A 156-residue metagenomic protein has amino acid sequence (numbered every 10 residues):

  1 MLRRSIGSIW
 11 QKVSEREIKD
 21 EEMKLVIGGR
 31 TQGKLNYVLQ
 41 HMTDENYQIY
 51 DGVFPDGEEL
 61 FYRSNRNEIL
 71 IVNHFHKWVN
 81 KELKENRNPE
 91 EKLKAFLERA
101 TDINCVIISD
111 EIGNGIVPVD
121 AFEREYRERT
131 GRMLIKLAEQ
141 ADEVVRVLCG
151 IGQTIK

Functional and structural regions predicted by a protein language model:
M1-E22: N-terminal amphipathic/basic-hydrophobic helices that include classical n-h-c signal peptides and signal-anchor
L2, D20-F54: Glycine-rich P-loop/Walker A and Walker A-like loops and their local beta1-loop-alpha1 context in P-loop NTPases
T31-Q32, H76-W78, G113, G152: Short, solvent-exposed loop/turn segments at secondary-structure junctions
M42, L60-N65, A138, K156: Short loop/helix-cap segments at secondary-structure boundaries that form the rim of catalytic
Q48-I49, L60-C105: Conserved nucleotide-sensing/catalytic segment adjacent to the nucleotide-binding pocket in NTP-handling enzymes
V53, F75, L148-G150: Residues at the C-termini of beta-strands that transition into short coil/loop
D56-E58: Switch I (effector-binding) loop of TRAFAC-class P-loop GTPase G-domains
E85-K156: Replace "adjacent to P-loop NTPase cores in ATP/GTP-dependent enzymes" with "adjacent to NTP-binding cores
